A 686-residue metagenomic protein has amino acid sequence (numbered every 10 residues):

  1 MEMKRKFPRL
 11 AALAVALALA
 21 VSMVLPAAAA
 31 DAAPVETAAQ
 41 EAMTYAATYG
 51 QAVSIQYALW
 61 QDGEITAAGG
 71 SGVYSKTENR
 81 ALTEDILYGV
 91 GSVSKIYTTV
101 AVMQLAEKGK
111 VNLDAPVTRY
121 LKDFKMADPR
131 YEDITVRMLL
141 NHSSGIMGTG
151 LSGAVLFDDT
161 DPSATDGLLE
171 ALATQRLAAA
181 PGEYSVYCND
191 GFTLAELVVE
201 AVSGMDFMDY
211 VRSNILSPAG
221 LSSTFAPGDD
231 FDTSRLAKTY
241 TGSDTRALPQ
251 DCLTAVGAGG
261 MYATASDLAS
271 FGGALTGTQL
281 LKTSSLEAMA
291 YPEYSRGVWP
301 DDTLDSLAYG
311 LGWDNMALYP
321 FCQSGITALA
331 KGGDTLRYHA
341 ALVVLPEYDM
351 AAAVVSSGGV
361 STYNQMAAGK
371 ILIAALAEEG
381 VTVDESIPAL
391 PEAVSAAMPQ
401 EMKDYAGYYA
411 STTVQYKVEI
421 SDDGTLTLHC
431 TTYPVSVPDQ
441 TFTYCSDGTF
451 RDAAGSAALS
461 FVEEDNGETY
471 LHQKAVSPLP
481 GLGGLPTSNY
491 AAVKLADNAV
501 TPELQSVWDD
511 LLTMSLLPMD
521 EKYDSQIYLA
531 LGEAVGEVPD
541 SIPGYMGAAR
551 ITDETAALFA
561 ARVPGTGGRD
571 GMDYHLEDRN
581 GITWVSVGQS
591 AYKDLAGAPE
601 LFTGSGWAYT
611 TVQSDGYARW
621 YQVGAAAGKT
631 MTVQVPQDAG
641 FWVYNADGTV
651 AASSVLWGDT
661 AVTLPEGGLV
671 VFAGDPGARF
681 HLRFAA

Functional and structural regions predicted by a protein language model:
E2-A14: Bacterial N-terminal signal peptides that target proteins for export
A14-S22: Bacterial N-terminal signal peptides
M23-A32: Sec-dependent signal peptide cleavage junction
D31-I65, Q250-A686: Catalytic loop of the DD-peptidase/beta-lactamase superfamily, centered on the K-T-G motif and neighboring
A33-Y88, K110, A127, A173-T174: Short, conserved catalytic-motif segment at the N-terminal edge
Q40-M43, Y57, G63, L87-V117 (+3 more regions): Active-site SXXK
V73-S75, P129-A341: Short, surface-exposed loop or secondary-structure junction motifs that flank catalytic or metal-binding residues
L113-A127, P218-A219: Short, glycine/proline-biased beta-turn/loop segments that scaffold the active-site neighborhood
